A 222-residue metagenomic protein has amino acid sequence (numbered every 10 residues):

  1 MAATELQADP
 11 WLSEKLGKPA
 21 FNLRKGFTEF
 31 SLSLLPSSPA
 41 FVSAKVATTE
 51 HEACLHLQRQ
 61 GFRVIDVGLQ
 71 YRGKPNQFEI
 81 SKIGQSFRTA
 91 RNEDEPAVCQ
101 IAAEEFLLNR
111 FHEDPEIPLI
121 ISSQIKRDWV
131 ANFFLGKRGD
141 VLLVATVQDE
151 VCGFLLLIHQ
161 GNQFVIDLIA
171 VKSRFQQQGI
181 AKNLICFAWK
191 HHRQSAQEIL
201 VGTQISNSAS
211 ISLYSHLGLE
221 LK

Functional and structural regions predicted by a protein language model:
K18-T28, A47-T48, I169-Q177, T203-Q204: A short, internal acetyl-CoA/4′-phosphopantetheine-binding micro-motif in the GNAT/acyltransferase core
R24-E93: Acyl-donor-binding surface of acyltransferase catalytic domains
T28-P36, L168-V171, Q177-K190, S212-H216: Conserved acetyl-CoA-binding loop-helix of GNAT-fold acetyltransferases
S37-T48, Q163, H192-T203: Conserved GNAT acetyl-CoA-binding A-motif
V46, R138-H159, K172: Conserved beta-hairpin
T49-V64, Q178, K182, I205-K222: Conserved active-site alpha-helix within GNAT-family acetyltransferase domains
H51-H56, P118-L143: Active-site rim helix/loop that mediates acceptor-substrate recognition in acyltransferases
S86-A102, F106-N109: A short beta-loop-alpha structural element at the N-terminal edge of CoA-dependent acyl/N-acetyltransferase catalytic
